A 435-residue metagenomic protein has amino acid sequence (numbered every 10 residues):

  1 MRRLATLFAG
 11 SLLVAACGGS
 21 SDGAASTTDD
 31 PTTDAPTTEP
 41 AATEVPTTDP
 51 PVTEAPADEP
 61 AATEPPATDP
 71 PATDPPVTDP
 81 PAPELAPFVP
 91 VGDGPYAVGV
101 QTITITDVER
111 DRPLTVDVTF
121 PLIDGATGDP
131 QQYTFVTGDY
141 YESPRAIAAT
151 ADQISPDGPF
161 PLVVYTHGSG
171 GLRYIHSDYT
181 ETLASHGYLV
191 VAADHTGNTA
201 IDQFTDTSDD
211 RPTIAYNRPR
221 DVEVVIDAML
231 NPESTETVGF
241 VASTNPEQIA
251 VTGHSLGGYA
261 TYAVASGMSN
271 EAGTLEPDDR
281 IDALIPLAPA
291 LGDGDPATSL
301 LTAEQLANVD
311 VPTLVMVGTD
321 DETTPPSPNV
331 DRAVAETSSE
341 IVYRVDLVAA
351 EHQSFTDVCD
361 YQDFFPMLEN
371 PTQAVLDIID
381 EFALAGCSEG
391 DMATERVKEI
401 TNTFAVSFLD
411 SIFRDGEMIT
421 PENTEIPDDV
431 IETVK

Functional and structural regions predicted by a protein language model:
V14-A16: C-terminal motif of bacterial Sec signal peptides marking the signal peptidase cleavage site
G18-S21: Bacterial signal peptide processing site
S26-D79: Extracellular mucin-like PTS domains
P80-V163, S185, D363-F364, T372-T394: Domain-level recognition of soluble alpha/beta enzyme cores, biased toward histidine phosphatases/phosphomutases
P144-Q203, D293-G294, E322-P326: Short substrate-entry loop that stabilizes the transition state in hydrolases
I175, D210-P246, A263: Alpha/beta-hydrolase active-site loop
G273-H352: The feature captures the conserved acid-bearing segment of alpha/beta-hydrolase catalytic domains
A349-H352, T356-K435: Alpha/beta-hydrolase-fold serine-hydrolase catalytic core, especially in secreted/extracellular enzymes
